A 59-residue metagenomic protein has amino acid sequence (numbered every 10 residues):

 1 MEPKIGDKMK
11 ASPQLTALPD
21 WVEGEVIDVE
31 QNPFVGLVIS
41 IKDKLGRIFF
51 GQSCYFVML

Functional and structural regions predicted by a protein language model:
I5-L59: Basic/aromatic-rich interaction segments and small domains that mediate binding to polyanionic partners
